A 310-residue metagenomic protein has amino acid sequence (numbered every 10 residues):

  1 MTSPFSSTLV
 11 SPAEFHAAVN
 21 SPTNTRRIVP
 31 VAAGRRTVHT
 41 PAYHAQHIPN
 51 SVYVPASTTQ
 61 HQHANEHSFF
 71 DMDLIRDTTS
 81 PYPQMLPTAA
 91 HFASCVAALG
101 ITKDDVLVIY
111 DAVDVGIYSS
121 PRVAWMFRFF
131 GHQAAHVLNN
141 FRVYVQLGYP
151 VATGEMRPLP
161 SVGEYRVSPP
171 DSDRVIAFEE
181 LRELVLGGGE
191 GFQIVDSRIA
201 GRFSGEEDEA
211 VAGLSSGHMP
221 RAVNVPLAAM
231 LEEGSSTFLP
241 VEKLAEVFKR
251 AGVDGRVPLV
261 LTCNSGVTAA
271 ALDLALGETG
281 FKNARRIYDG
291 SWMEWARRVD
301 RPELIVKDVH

Functional and structural regions predicted by a protein language model:
M1-H310: Cytosolic catalytic domains that perform sulfur/thiol-centered chemistry
